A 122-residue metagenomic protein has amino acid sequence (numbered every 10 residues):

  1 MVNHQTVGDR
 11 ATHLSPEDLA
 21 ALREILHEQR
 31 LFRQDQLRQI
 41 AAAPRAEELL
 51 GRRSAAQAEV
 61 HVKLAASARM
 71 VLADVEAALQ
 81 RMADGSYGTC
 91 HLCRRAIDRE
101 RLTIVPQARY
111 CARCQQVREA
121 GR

Functional and structural regions predicted by a protein language model:
M1-D84, R122: Interaction interfaces in information-processing and related assembly proteins
A83-S86, I104-Q107: Residue-level signal for mature regions of secreted extracellular proteins and peptides
G88-H91, R109: Cys/His-enriched microdomains
L92-C93, R113: Short, cysteine/histidine-rich loop/knuckle motifs that typically chelate Zn2+
R95-I97, Y110: Hydrophobic alpha-helical segments of small multi-pass membrane proteins
I97-D98, Q116-E119: Short functional micro-motifs and their immediate structural scaffolds
E100-V105, G121-R122: Short Cys/His-rich "knuckle" micro-motifs
Q107-Q116: Cysteine-rich micro-motifs
